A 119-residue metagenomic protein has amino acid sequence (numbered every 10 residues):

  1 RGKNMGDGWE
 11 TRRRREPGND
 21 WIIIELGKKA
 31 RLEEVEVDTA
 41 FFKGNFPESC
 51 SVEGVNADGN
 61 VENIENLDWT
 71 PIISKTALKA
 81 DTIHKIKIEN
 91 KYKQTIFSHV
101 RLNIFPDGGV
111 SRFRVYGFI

Functional and structural regions predicted by a protein language model:
R1-W21, A30-R31, F41-I119: Trp- and acidic/polar-enriched beta-sheet ligand-binding modules for extracellular glycan and matrix recognition
